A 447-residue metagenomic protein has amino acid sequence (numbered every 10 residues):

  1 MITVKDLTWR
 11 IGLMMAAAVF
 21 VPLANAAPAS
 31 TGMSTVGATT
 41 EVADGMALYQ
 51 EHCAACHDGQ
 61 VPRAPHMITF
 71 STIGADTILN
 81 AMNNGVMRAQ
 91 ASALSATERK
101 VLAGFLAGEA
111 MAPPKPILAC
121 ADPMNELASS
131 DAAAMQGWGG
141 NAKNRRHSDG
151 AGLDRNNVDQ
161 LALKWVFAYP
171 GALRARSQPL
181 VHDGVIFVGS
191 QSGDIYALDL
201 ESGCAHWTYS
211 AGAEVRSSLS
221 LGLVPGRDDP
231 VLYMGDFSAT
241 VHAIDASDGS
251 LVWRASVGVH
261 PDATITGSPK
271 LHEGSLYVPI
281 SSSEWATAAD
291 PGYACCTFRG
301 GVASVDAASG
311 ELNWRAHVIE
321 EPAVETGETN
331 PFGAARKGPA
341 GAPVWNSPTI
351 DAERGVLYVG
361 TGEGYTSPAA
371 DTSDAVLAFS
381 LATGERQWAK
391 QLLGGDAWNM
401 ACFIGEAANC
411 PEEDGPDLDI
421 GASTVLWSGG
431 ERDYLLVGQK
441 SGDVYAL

Functional and structural regions predicted by a protein language model:
T35, A55, R63-A110, V356: Extracytoplasmic electron-transfer domains, predominantly the class I c-type cytochrome c fold
T40-G59: Sequence/structural segment immediately N-terminal to covalent heme-attachment motifs in c-type and related
A119-L163, A323: Blade/loop signatures of beta-propeller domains
A132-G139, A172-D194, A213-V241, T264-A294 (+4 more regions): Repeat-blade elements of multi-bladed beta-propeller folds
K164, C204-W207, S250-R254, N313-W314 (+1 more regions): A structural motif specific to WD40 beta-propellers
Y169, S256-V259, R315-G338, R386-G415: Surface-exposed loop and turn segments in beta-propeller and other repeat-based domains that flank or scaffold
I244, F298-G310, T372-E385: Beta-propeller blade signature
